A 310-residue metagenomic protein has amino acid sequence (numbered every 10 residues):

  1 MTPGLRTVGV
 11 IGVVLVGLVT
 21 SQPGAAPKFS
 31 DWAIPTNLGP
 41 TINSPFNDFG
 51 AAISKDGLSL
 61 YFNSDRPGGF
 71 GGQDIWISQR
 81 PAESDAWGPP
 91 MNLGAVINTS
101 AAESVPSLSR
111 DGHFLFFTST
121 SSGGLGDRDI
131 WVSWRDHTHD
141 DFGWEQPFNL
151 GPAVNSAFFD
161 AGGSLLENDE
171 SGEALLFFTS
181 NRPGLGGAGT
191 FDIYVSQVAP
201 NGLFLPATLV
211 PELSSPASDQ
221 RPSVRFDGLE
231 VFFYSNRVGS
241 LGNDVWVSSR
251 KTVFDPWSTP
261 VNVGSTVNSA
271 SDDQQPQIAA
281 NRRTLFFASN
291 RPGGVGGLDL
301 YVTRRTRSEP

Functional and structural regions predicted by a protein language model:
M1-V10: Bacterial N-terminal signal peptides that target proteins for export
G9-V19: Bacterial N-terminal signal peptides
P23-P310: Short, conserved micro-motifs composed of acidic
